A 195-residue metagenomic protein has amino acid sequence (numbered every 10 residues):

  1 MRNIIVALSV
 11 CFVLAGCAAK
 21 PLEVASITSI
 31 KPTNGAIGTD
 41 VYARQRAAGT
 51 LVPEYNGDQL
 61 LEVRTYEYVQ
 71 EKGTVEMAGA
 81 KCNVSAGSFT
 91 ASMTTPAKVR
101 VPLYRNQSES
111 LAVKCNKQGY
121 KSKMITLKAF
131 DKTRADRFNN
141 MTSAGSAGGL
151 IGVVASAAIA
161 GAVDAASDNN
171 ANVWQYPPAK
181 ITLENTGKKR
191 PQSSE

Functional and structural regions predicted by a protein language model:
M1-A19: Sec-dependent bacterial lipoprotein signal peptides
C17-E195: Short loop/turn and low-complexity linker motifs enriched in small/turn-promoting residues
